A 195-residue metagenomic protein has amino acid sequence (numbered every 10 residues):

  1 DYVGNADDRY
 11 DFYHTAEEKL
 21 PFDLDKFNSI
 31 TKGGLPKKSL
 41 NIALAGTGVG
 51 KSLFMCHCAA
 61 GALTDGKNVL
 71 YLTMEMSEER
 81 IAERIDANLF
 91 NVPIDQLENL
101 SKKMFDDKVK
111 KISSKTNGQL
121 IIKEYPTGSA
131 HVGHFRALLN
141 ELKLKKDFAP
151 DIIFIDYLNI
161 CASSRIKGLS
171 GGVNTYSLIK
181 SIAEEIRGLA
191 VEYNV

Functional and structural regions predicted by a protein language model:
D1-K37, I112-L120: Core recognition of P-loop NTPase motor domains used across DNA-transaction enzymes
S29-T31, G61-A149, S163: Cytosolic-facing regulatory segments adjacent to core modules
N41: Conserved beta-strand position immediately N-terminal to the Walker
L44-A45: The Walker A (P-loop) glycine that initiates the GxxxxGKT/S ATP-binding motif of P-loop NTPases
G48: Walker A (P-loop) phosphate-binding loop of P-loop NTPases
K51: Conserved lysine of the Walker
F54, C58: Hydrophobic positions on the alpha1 helix immediately C-terminal to the Walker A/P-loop
S177-V195: Substrate-engagement module of ASCE P-loop NTPases
